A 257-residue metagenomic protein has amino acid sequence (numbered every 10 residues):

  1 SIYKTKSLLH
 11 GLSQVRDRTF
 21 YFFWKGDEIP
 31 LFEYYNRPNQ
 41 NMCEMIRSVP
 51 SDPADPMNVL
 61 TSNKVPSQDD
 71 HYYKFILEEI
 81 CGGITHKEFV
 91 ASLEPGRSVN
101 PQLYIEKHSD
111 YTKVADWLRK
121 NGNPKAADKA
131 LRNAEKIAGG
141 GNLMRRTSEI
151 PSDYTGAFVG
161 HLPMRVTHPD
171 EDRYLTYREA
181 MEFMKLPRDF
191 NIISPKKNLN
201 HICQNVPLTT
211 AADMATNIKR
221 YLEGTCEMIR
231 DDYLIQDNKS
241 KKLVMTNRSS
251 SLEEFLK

Functional and structural regions predicted by a protein language model:
S1-A138: Class I S-adenosyl-L-methionine
H86-K257: C-terminal target-recognition/interaction regions appended to catalytic cores
